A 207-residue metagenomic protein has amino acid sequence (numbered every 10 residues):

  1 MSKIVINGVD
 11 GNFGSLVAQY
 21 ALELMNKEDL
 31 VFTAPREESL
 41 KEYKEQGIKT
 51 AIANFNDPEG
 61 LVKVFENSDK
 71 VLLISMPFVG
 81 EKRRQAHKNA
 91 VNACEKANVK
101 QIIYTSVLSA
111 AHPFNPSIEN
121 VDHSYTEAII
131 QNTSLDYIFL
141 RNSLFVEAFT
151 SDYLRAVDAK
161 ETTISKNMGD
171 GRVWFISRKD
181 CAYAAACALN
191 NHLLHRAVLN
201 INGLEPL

Functional and structural regions predicted by a protein language model:
S2-D29, A34-E38, E66, F78-K82 (+2 more regions): Oxidoreductase cofactor-interface core, primarily capturing Rossmann-like NAD(P)-dependent enzymes
E38-K49: Short, conserved SAM-binding/catalytic segment of Class I S-adenosyl-L-methionine-dependent methyltransferases
E42, G60, A148: Phosphate- and divalent-cation-binding pockets in alpha/beta enzyme and binding domains that engage nucleotide-derived
K49-D69: Conserved Rossmann-fold cofactor-binding substructure of NAD(P)-dependent oxidoreductases
T50, Q101-I102: A short hydrophobic/small-residue beta-strand
N54, M76-P77: Short glycine-/small-residue-rich Rossmann-like dinucleotide-binding loops
K70-I74, Y104: Redox-cofactor binding/interface segments in oxidoreductases and associated redox assembly factors
